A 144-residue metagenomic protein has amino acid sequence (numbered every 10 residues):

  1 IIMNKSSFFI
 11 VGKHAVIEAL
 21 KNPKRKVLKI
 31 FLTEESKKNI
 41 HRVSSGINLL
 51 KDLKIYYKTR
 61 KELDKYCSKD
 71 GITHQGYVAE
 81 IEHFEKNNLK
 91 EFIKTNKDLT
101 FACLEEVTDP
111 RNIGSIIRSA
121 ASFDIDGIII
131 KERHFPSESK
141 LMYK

Functional and structural regions predicted by a protein language model:
I1-E91: N-terminal positively charged helical leader segments and presequences
R25, K97-K144: RNA substrate-binding interface of SAM-dependent RNA methyltransferases
C67-D70, N88-I93, I113-I116, S139-L141: Short, conserved acidic/polar surface loops in the N-terminal third of protein domains
